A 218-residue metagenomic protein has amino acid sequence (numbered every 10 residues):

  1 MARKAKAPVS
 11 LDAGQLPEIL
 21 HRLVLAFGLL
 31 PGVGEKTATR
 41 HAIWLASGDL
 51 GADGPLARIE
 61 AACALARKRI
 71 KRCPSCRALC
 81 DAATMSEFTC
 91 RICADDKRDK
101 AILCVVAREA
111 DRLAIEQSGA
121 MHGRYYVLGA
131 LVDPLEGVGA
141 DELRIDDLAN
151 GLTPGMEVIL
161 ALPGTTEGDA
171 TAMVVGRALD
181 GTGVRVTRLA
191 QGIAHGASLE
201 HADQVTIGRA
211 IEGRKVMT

Functional and structural regions predicted by a protein language model:
A2-K4, D12, R22, G54 (+2 more regions): Long C-terminal interaction/binding lobes of large macromolecular proteins
K4, P8-P31, I43: Extended, structured, electrostatic nucleic-acid-contact surfaces
A13, P31, A66, A82-A83 (+3 more regions): Conserved phosphate/pyrophosphate-binding and hydrolysis machinery centered on Walker-type P-loop NTPases, extending
A38, S86, D95-L162: Extended interfacial segments that mediate partner engagement and assembly in macromolecular machines
I59-I70, R77-M85: Short, flexible, mixed-charge glycine/proline-rich loop motifs that serve as phosphate/nucleic-acid-contacting
C73-C76, C90-C93: Short cysteine-rich clusters marking metal-coordination/redox-active sites
